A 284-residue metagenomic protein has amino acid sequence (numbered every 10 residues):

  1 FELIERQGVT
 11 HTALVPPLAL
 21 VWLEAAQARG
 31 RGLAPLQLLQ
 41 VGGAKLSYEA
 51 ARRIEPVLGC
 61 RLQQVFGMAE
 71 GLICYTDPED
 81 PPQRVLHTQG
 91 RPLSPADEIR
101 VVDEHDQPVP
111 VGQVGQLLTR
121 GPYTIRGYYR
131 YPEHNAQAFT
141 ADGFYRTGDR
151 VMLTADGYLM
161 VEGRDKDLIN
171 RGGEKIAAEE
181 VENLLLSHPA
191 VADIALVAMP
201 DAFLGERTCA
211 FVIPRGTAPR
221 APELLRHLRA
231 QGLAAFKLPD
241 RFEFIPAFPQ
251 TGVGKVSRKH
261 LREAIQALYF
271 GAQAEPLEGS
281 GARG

Functional and structural regions predicted by a protein language model:
F1-Q7, P16-L20, K45, I176-V181: ATP-dependent adenylate-forming carboxylate-activation enzymes
I4-E5, T12, H105, G121 (+5 more regions): AMP-binding/adenylate-forming catalytic core of the ANL superfamily
R6-L14, L23-R84, S94, E98 (+1 more regions): Gly/Ser/Thr-rich phosphate-binding loop
P35, G59, P95, A190-D193 (+2 more regions): Glycine-centered tight turns that cap/initiate beta-strands
Q63-E70, G90-P92, V197-P200, E243: Beta-strand->loop->alpha-helix junctions that form or flank phosphate-binding loops in nucleotide-handling enzymes
H87-L93, P108, A138-D142: Short Gly/Pro-enriched turn/cap motifs at secondary-structure boundaries
R100, V111-I125, F144, R150-V151: AMP-binding/adenylate-forming core of the ANL superfamily
L233-K255, A272-G281: AMP-binding/adenylate-forming catalytic domain of the ANL superfamily
